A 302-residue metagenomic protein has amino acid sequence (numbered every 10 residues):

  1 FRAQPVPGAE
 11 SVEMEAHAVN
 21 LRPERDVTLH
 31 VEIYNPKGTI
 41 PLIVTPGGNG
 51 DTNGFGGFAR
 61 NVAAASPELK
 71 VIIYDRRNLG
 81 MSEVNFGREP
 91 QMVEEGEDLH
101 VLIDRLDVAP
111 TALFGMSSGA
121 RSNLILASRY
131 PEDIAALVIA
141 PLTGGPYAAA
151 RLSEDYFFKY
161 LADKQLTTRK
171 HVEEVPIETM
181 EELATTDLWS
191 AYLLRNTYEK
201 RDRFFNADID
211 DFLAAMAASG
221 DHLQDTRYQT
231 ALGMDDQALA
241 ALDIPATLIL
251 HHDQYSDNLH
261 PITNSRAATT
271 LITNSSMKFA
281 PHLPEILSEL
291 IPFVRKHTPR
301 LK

Functional and structural regions predicted by a protein language model:
P5-L29: N-terminal cap/lid segment of alpha/beta-hydrolase-fold proteins
L29-M81: Conserved HGGG/HGGXW glycine-rich cap/lid loop of the alpha/beta-hydrolase fold
D75-L79, T143, P281-L283: Short beta-to-alpha linker loops that shape the active-site pocket of alpha/beta-hydrolase fold enzymes
E94-T111: Conserved acidic catalytic loop of the alpha/beta-hydrolase fold
A109-A148: Conserved hydrolase catalytic core segment
L137-R169: Flexible "cap/lid" loop of the alpha/beta hydrolase fold
L166-L259, T263: Alpha/beta-hydrolase
N274-K302: Catalytic active-site module of serine/aspartate enzymes centered on a nucleophile-bearing elbow/loop
